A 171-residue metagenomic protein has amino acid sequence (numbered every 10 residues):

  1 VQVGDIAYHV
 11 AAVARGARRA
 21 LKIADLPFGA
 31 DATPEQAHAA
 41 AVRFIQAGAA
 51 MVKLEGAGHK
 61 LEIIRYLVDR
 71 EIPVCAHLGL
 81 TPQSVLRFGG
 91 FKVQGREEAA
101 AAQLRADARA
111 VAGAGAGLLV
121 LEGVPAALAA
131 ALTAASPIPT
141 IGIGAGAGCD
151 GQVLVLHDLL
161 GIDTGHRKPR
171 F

Functional and structural regions predicted by a protein language model:
V1-F171: Alpha/beta enzyme core
